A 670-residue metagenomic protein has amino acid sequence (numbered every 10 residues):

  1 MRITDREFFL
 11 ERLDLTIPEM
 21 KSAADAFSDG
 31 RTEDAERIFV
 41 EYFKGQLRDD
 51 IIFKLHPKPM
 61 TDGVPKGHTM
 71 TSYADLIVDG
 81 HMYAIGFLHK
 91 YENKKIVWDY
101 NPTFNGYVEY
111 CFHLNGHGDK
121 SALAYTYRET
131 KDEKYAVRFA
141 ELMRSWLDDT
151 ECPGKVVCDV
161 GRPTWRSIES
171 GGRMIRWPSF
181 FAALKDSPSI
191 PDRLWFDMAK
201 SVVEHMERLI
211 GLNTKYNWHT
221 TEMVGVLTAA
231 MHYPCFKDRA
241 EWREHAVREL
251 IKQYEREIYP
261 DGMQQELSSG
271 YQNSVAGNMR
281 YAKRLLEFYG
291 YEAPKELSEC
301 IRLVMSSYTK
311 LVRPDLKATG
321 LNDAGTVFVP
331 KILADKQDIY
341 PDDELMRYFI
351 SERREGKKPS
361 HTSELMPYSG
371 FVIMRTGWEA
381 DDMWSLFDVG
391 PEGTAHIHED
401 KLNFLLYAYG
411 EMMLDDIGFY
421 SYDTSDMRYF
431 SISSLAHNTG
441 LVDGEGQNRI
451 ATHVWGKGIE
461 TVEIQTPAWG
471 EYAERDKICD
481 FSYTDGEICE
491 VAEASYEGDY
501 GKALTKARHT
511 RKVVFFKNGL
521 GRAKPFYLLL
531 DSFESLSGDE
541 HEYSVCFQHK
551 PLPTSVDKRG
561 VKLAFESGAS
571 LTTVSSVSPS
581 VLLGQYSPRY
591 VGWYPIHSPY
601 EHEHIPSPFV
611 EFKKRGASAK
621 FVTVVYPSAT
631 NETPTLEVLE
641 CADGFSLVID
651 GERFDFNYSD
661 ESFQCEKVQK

Functional and structural regions predicted by a protein language model:
M1-H81: Extreme N-terminal leader/anchor segments
T32, Q46-R48, M60, V64-M70 (+5 more regions): Short, solvent-exposed loop/edge-beta patches enriched in aromatic
E41-G45, L142, R589: Family-specific signature for flavin-dependent thymidylate synthase
G80-Y100: Short alpha-helical hairpin
K95-I96, Y100-I301: Aromatic-lined, polymer-binding surfaces characteristic of secreted/periplasmic polysaccharide-degrading enzymes
D192, Y500-K502, F515-K670: Terminal accessory/anchoring regions of large secretory-pathway or extracellular enzymes
Y259, M263-L414, K614-K620, L636-K670: Carbohydrate-active enzyme catalytic cores, enriched for enzymes that act on polyanionic acidic polysaccharides
Q337-K562, A617, T623, T630 (+1 more regions): Catalytic and substrate-binding regions of extracellular carbohydrate-active enzymes, especially polysaccharide lyases
